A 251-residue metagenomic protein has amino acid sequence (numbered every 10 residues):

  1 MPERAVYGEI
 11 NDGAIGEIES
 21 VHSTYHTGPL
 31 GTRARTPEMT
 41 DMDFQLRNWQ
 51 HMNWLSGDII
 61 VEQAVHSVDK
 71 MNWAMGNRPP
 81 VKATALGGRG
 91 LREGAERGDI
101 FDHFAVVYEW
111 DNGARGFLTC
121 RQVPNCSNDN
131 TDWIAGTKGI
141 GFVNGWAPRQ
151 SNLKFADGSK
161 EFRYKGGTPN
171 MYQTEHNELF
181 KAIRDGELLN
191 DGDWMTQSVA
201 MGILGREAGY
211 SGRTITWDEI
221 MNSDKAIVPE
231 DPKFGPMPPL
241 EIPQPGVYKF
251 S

Functional and structural regions predicted by a protein language model:
M1-G98, F104, Y108, C126 (+4 more regions): Predominantly a Rossmann-like dinucleotide-binding segment in NAD(P)-dependent oxidoreductases
A14-I18, N112-A114, D185: Loop/turn elements at helix/coil->beta-strand transitions in domains of secreted/extracellular proteins
E62, H66-P79, T84, L91 (+2 more regions): C-terminal helical cap and adjacent loop that interface with cofactors, partners, or active-site loops
D111-N112, T137: Short strand-coil-strand connectors
G116-V123: Flexible, glycine/threonine-enriched loop-and-boundary segments that flank and lead into catalytic domains of large
